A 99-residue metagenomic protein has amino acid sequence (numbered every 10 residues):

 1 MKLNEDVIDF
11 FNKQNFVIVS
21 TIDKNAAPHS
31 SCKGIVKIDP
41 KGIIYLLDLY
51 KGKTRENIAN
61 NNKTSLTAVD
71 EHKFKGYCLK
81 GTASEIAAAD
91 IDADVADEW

Functional and structural regions predicted by a protein language model:
M1-I44: N-terminal structural module
K2, K73-W99: Charged, gly/pro-rich active-site loop segments
E5, I35-K73: A short mixed-secondary-structure module that forms the rim of ligand-binding clefts
N15-V17, N62-T64, K75-L79: Generic beta-strand structural signal
S20, L47, T67, K80-S84: Residues in well-ordered beta-strands of folded domains
A26, I38, Y45, K53 (+2 more regions): A broad, structure-centric signal for solvent-exposed, well-ordered loop/edge residues that line or flank functional
A27-H29, R55, K75-G76: Short acidic/glycine-rich loop or secondary-structure boundary segments that cap or lie
